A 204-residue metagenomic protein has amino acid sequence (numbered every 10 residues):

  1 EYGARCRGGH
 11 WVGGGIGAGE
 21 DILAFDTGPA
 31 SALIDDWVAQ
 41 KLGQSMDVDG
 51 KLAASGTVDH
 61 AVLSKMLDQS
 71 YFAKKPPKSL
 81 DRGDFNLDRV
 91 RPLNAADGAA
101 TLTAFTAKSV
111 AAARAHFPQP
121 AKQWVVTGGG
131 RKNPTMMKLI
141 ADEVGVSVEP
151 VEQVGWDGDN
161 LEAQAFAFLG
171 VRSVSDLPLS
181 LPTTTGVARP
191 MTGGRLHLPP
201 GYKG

Functional and structural regions predicted by a protein language model:
E1-A4, D26-T27, T127, E152-N160 (+1 more regions): Active-site nucleophile and cofactor-binding loops and adjacent substrate-binding regions of central metabolic enzymes
Y2-Y71: Glycine-rich phosphate-binding loop plus the immediately following alpha-helix
K41-M46, A115-F117, V171-L181: Short helix-capping/linker segments at secondary-structure and domain boundaries
G43-Q123, P134-G145: A contiguous, well-structured pocket-lining segment that forms one wall/lid of small-molecule binding clefts in soluble
G56-K65, K132-P134, G186-G201: Short, mixed-charge aromatic SLiMs
A104, E152-Y202: Glycine-rich phosphate-binding/hydrolytic loop that grips phosphoryl groups
K122-N133, A163: Glycine-rich beta-strand-to-loop/alpha-helix junction loops that act as flexible
